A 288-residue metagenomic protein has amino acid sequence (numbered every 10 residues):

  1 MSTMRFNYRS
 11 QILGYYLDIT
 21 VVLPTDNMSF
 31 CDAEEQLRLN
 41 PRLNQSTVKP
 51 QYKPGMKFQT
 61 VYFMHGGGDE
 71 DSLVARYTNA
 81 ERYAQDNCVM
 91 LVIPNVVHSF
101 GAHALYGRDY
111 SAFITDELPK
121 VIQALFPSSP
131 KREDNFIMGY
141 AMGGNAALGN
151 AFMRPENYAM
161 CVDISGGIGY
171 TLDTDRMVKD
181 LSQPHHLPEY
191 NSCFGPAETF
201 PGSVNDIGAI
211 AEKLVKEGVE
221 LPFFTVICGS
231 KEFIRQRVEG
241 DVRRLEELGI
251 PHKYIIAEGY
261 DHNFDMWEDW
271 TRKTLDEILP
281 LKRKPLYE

Functional and structural regions predicted by a protein language model:
M1-E288: Non-catalytic cap/lid and distal C-terminal segments of serine-dependent acyl enzymes
